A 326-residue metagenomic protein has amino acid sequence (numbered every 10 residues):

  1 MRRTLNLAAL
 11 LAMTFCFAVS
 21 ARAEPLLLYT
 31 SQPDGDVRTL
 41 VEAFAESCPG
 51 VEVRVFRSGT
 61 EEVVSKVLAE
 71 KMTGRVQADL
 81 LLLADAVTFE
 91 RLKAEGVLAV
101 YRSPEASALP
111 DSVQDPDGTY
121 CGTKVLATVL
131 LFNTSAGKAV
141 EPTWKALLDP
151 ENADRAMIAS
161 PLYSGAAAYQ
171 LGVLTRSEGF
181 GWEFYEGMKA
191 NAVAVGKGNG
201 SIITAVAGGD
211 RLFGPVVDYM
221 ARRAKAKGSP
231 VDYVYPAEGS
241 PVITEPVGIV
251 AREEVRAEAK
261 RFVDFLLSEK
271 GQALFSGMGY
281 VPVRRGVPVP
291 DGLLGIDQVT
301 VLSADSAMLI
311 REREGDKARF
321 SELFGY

Functional and structural regions predicted by a protein language model:
N6-A18: Bacterial N-terminal signal peptides
A23-E90, Y326: Early extracytoplasmic/lumenal segment of secretory-pathway proteins
S31-R38, T60-E61, V76-D210: Extracytoplasmic ligand-binding site segments that recognize negatively charged/polar headgroups
V87-R91, L212-P230: A ligand-binding cleft/hinge motif common to bilobed small-molecule-binding domains
A99-E105, G118-C121, K145-L148, S229-P241 (+2 more regions): Short beta-strand->loop
D111-S112, L126, Y185-K189, V195-G196 (+2 more regions): Periplasmic-binding protein-like
V129-A136, T175, T244-V255, L274-F275: A bilobed periplasmic-binding-protein/Venus flytrap-type ligand-binding module shared by bacterial periplasmic
V250-A307: Mature extracytoplasmic/periplasmic domains
